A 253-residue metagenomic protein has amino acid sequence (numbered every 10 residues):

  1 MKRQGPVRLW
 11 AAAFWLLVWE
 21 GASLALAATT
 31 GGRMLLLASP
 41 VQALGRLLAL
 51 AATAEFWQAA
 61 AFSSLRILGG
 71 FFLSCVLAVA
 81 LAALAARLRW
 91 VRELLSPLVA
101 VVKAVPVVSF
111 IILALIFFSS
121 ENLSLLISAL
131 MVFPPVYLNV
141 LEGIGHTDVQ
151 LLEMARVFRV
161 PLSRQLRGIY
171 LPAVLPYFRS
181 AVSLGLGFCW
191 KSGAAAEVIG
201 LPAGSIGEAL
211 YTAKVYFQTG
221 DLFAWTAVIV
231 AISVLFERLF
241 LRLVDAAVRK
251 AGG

Functional and structural regions predicted by a protein language model:
R3-T30: N-terminal signal-anchor transmembrane alpha helix
L26-F72: Periplasmic/extracellular loop-to-transmembrane helix junction in inner-membrane transport proteins
G69-V99: Transmembrane-helix boundary motif in ABC transporter permease subunits
R89, S180, A224-G253: C-terminal transmembrane helix and the adjacent membrane-cytosol boundary/short C-terminal tail of inner/organellar
A100-P135, E142-G143: Generic hydrophobic transmembrane alpha-helix motif, especially the helices
L126, L130, L162-A195, A224: Transmembrane alpha-helices
N139-F178, L210: Short cytoplasmic-facing helical segments at TM-TM junctions of multi-pass membrane proteins
A181-A231: Non-cytoplasmic
